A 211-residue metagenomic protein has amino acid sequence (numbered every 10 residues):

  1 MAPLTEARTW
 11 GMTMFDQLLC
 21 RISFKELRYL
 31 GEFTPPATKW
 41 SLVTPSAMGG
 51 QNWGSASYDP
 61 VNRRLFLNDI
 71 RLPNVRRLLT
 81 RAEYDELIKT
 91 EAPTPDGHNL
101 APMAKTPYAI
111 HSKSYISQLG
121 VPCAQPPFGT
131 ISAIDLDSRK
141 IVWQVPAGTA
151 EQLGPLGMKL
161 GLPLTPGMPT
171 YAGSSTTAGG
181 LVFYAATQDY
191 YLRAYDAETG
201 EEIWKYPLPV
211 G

Functional and structural regions predicted by a protein language model:
M1-G211: Beta-sheet-rich non-transmembrane sensory/scaffold domains
